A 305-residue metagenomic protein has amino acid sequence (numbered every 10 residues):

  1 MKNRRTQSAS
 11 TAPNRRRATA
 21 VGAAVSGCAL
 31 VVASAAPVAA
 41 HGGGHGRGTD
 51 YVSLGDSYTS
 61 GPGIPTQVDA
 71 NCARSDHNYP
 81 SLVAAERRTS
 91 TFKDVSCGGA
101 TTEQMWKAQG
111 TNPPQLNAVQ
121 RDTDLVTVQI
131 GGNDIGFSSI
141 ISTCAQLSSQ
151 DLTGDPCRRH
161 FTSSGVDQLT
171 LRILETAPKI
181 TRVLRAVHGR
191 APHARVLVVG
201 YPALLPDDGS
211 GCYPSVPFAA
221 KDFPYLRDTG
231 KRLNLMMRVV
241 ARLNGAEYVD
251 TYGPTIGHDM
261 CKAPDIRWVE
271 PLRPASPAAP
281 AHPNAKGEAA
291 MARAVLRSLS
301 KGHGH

Functional and structural regions predicted by a protein language model:
M1-H41: Secretory targeting and sorting signals
T19, L30-Y51, S60, H303-H305: C-terminal region of N-terminal signal peptides and the immediate post-cleavage residues of exported proteins
G43-G99, L116-N117, A145-D151: Serine-esterase "nucleophile elbow" of acetyl-processing enzymes
D50-G55, T59, T91-S96, D124-Q129 (+3 more regions): Structural recognition of the beta-strand scaffold that forms the well-ordered cores of secreted hydrolase catalytic
P62-I64, K107, T111-L171, A203: Oxyanion-hole/transition-state-stabilizing segment in secreted/luminal serine hydrolases and related acyltransferases
G99-L116, M260-A275: Charged, often glycine-rich, active-site loop that binds/positions anionic groups
L125-V128, D151-R190, L197, Y201-Y248: Conserved N-terminal glycine/acidic-rich loop preference
P202-H305: Catalytic His-Asp segment of secreted/periplasmic serine-dependent ester chemistry enzymes
